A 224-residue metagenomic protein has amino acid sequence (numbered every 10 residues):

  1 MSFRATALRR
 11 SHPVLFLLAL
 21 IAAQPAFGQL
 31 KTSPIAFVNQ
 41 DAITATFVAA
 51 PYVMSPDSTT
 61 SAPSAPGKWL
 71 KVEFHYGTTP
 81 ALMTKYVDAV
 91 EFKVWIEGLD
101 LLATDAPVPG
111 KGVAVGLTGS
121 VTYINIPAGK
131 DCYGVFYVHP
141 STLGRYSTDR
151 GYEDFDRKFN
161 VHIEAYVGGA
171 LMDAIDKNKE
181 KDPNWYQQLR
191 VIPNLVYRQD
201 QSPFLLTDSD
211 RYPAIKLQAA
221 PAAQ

Functional and structural regions predicted by a protein language model:
M1-R10: N-terminal secretory signal peptides that target proteins for export/translocation
V14-F16, A26: Cleavable N-terminal signal peptides
Q29-A65, V196-Q224: Short, compositionally biased P/S/T/A/G/V-rich stretches that sit at domain boundaries
T59-P80, T84-E91, V138: Contiguous beta-strand segments within globular domains
S61-P63, D105-F155, G168-I175: Extended, solvent-exposed segments with strong compositional bias
E91-E97, T142-V196: Internal, hydrophobic beta-strand segments that form the core of beta-sheet-rich folds
V115-Y123, V167-Q224: Short beta-strand elements
